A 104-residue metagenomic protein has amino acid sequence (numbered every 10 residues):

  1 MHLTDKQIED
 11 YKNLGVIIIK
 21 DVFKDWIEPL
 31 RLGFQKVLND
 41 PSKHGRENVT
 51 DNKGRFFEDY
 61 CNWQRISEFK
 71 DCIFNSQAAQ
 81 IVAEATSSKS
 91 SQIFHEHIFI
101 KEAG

Functional and structural regions predicted by a protein language model:
M1-N13, K20-G104: Non-heme Fe(II)-dependent double-stranded beta-helix
